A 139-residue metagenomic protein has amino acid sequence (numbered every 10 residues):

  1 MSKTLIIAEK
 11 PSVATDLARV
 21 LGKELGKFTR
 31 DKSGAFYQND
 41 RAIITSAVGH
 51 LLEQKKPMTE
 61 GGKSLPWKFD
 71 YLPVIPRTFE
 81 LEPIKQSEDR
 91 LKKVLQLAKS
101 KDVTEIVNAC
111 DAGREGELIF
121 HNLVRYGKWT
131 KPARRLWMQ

Functional and structural regions predicted by a protein language model:
M1-Q139: Intrinsically disordered, low-complexity regulatory segments
